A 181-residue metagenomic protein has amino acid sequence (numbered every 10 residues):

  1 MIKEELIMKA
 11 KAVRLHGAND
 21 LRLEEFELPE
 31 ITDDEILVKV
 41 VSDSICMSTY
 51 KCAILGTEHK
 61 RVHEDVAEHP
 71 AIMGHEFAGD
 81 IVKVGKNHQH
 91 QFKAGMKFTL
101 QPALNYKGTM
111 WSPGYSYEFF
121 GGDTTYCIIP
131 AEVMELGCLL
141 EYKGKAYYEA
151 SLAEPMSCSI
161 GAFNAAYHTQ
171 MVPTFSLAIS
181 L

Functional and structural regions predicted by a protein language model:
M1-I7: Short, Lys/Arg-enriched N-terminal segments with co-localized hydrophobic residues within the first ~10-30 amino acids
K9-K11: Extreme N-terminal starter segment of soluble prokaryotic enzymes
V13-L21: Extracellular beta-rich ligand/substrate-recognition surface
P29-D43, E58-L104, F120-G121, L140: Glycine-rich beta-strand-centered segment in the early N-terminal region that forms part of a ligand/cofactor-binding
C46: Short cysteine clusters
K51-H59: Short Gly/aromatic-enriched secondary-structure transition segments
A103-A178: NAD(P)H dinucleotide-binding glycine-rich loop of Rossmann-like/cofactor-binding domains, especially the beta1-alpha1
